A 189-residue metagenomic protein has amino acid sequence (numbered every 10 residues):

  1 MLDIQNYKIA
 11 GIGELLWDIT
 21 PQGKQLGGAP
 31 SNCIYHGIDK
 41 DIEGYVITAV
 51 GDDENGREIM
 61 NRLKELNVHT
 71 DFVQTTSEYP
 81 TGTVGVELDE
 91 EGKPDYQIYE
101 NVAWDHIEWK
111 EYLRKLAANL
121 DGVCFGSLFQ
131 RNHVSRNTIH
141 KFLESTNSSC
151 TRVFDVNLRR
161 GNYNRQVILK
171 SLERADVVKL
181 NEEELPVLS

Functional and structural regions predicted by a protein language model:
M1-A10, R62-E65, T70-T75, E90-S189: Ribokinase/PfkB-type carbohydrate-kinase core domain
I9, I19-K93, E100-I107: Substrate-binding N-lobe of the ribokinase-like
G13: Active-site beta-alpha turn of Rossmann-fold NAD(P)-dependent dehydrogenases/reductases
W17-D18, P186: Nucleotide phosphate-binding site architecture
